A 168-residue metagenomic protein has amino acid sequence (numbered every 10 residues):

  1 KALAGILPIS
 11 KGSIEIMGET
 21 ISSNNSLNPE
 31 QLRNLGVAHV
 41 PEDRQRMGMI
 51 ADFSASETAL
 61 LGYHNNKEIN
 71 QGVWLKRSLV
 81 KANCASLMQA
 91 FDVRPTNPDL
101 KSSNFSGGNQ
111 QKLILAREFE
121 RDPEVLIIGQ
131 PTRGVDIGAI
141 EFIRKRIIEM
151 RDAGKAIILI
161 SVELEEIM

Functional and structural regions predicted by a protein language model:
K1-M168: Glycine-rich phosphate-binding loops of nucleotide-dependent enzymes
